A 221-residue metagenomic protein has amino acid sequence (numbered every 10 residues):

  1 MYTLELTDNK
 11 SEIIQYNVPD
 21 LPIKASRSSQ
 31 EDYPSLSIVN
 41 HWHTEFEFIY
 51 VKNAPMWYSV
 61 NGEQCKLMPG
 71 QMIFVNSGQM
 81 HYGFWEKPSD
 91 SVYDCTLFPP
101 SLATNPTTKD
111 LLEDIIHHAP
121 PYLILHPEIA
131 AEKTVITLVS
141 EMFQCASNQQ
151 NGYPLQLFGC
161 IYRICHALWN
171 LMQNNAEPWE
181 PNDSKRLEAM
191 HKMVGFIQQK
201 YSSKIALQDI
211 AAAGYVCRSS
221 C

Functional and structural regions predicted by a protein language model:
M1-M72, Q79, E113, L123: Generic protein-terminus/edge-of-domain signal
G78-K109: Ligand-binding loop in jelly-roll beta-barrel domains
K109-R163, A167, G195: Amphipathic alpha-helical segments enriched in hydrophobic/aromatic residues interleaved with Lys/Arg
A131-T134, N182-M193: N-terminal positioning helix adjacent to the helix-turn-helix/winged-helix DNA-binding module
G152-L157, S184-E188, S202: Cytosolic nucleotide-utilizing catalytic cores of signal-transduction proteins
Y162-P178: Linker/hinge segments immediately adjacent to helix-turn-helix/homeobox DNA-binding domains
Q173, K192, F196-K200, K204-C221: Basic/polar phosphate-binding segments, predominantly the helix-turn-helix DNA-binding elements of transcriptional
